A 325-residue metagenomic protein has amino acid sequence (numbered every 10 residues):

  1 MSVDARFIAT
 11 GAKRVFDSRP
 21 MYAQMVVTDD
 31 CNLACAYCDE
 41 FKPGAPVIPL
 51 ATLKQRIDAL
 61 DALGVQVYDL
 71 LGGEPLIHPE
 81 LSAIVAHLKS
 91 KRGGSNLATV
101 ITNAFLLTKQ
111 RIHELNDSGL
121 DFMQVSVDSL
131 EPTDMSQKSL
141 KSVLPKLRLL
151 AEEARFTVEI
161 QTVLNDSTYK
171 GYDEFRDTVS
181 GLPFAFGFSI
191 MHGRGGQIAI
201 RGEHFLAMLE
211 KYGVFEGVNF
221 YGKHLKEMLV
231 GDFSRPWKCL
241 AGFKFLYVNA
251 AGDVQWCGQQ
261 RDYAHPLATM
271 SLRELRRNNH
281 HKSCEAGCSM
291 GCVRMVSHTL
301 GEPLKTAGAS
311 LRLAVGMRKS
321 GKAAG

Functional and structural regions predicted by a protein language model:
S2-D121, S310, M317, G325: Conserved alpha-helical substructure of the radical SAM core
S2-R19, G213-V214, Y221-G222, C257-E274: Short, charged low-complexity linear segments at domain edges
Q24-V26, D69-G72, I101-T102, T162 (+3 more regions): Short beta-strand segments
M25, D29-N32, F233, N278 (+2 more regions): Processing junctions and N-termini across compartments
D30, A34, C38-F41, G242 (+3 more regions): Cys/His-rich metal-chelating microdomains
C38, K42-I48, L246, A264 (+3 more regions): Cys/His-rich zinc-coordinating "finger/knuckle" motifs
H113, D117-Q255, H265-M270, G301: Radical SAM enzyme [4Fe-4S]-AdoMet core and its adjacent flexible, acidic and glycine-rich loops/tails across
A251-G325: Flexible mid-to-C-terminal extensions adjoining Fe-S/redox cofactors in radical SAM and related proteins
